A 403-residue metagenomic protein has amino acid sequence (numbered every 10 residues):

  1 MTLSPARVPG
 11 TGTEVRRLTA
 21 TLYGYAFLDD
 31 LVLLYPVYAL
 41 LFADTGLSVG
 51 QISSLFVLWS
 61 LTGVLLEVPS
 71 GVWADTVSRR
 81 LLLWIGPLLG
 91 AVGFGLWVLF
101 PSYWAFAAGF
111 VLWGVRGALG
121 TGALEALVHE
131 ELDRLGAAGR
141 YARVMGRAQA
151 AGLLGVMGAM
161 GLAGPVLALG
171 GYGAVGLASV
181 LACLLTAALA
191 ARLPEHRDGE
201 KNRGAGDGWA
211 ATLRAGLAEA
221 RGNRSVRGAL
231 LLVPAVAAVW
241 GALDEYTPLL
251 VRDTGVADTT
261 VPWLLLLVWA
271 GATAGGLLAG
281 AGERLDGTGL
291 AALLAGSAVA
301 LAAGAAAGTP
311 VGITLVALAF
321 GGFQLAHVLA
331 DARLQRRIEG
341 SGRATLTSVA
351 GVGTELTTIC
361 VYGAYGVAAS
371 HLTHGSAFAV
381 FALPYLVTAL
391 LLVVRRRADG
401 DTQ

Functional and structural regions predicted by a protein language model:
L3-A6, L55, L65-V72, R80-L83 (+1 more regions): C-terminal transmembrane bundle of multi-pass solute transporters/carriers
L3-L65, V98, E219-W269: Helix-loop boundary and gating motifs at the non-cytosolic
F27, G93, W104-G120, P234 (+1 more regions): Hydrophobic core of transmembrane alpha-helices in multi-pass small-molecule transporters, especially MFS/SLC-type
D44, V156-S179, L249-T254, I359-V380: Transmembrane alpha-helix termini and helix-breaking/packing motifs in multi-pass membrane transporters
L88-S102, A295-G308: C-terminal ends and interior cores of transmembrane alpha-helices in multi-pass membrane transporters/permeases
G109-L153: Cytoplasmic helix-loop-helix junction between adjacent transmembrane helices in 12-TM secondary transporters
G173-R192, S376-V394: Symmetry-related core transmembrane helices of the 12-TM Major Facilitator Superfamily/SLC fold
A191-A215, D401-T402: Flexible cytoplasmic inter-helical loops of multi-pass small-molecule transporters
